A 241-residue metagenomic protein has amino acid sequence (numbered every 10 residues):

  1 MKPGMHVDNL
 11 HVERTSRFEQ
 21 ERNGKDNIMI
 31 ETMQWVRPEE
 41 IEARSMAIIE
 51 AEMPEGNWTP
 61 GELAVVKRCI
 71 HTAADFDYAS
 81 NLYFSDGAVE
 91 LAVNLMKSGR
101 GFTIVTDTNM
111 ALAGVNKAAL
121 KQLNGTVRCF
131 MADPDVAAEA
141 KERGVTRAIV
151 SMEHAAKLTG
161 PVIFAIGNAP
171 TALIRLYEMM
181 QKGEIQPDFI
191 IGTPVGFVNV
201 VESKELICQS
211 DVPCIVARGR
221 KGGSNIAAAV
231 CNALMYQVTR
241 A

Functional and structural regions predicted by a protein language model:
R17-I28: Short, Lys/Arg-enriched N-terminal segments with co-localized hydrophobic residues within the first ~10-30 amino acids
I28-T103: Electropositive, gly/pro-rich neighborhoods at or near active sites that engage anionic ligands
I30-I48, E184-F189, C231-A241: Conserved, well-structured core segments that form the ligand-binding/active-site neighborhood of functional domains
A47-W58, H71-Y78, K97-T103, L120 (+4 more regions): Generic secondary-structure signature for well-ordered alpha-helical cores
T108-M180, P187-D188, P194-G196, K204: Conserved mixed alpha/beta catalytic, RNA-binding, or beta-rich assembly cores of soluble enzyme, regulatory
V198-A241: C-terminal functional extensions of proteins
